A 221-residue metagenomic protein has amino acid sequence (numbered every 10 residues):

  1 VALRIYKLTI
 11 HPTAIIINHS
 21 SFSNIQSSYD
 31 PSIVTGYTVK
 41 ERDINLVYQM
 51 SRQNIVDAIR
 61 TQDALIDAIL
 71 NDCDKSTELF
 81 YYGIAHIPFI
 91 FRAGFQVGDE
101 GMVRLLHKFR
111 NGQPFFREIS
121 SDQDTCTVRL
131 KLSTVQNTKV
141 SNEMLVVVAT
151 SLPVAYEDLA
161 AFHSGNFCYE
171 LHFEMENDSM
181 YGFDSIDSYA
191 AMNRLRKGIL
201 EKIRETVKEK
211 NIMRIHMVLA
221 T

Functional and structural regions predicted by a protein language model:
R4-I10, I69-D72, R129-V140, T206: Short boundary motifs at domain starts and secondary-structure transition points
I5-D67, K75: N-terminal topogenic membrane-targeting module
T13-I15, S76-Y82, V103-R104, N142-V146 (+3 more regions): Hydrophobic beta-strand segments of well-ordered beta-sheets in folded domains
Q62-N71, A191-M213: A short, acidic, amphipathic alpha-helical segment used as a generic capping/interface helix at domain edges
C73-P114: Hydrophobic, ordered structural segments
L79-F91, A149-V154, H216-T221: Gly/Ser/Thr-rich loops at beta-strand to alpha-helix junctions that form or flank small-molecule/cofactor-binding
G101-R129, E176-S185: Long, charge-dense
C126-E201: Redox- and metal-dependent alpha/beta enzyme cores, enriched for Fe-S-associated oxidoreductases and cofactor-handling
